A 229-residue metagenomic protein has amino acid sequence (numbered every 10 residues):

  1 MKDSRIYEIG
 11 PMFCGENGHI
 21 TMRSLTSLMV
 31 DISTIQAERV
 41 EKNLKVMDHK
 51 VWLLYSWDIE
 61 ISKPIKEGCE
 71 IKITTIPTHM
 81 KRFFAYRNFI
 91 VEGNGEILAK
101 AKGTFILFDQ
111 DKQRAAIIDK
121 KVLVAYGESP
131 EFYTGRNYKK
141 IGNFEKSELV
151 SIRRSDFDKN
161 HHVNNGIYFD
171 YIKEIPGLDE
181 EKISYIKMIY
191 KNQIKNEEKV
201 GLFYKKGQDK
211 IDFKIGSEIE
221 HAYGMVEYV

Functional and structural regions predicted by a protein language model:
M1-L54, T104, D109-E180: Hot-dog-fold acyl-thioester-processing enzymes
S4, S56-K139, Y190, I194-K199 (+1 more regions): HotDog/MaoC-like acyl-thioester-processing domains
K182-Y185: Phosphate-/nucleic-acid-contacting segments
